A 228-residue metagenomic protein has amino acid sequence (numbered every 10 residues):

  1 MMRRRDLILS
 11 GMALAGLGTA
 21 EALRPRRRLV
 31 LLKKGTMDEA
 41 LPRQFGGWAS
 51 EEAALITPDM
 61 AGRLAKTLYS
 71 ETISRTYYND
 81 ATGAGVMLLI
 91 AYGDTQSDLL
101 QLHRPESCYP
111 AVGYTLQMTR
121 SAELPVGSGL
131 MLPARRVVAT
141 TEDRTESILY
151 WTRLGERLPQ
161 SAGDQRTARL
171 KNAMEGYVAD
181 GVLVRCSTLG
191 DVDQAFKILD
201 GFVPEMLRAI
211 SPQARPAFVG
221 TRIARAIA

Functional and structural regions predicted by a protein language model:
M2-M12: N-terminal export leaders
G18-L29: Membrane-interface motif at the C-terminal end of an N-terminal transmembrane signal
R27-A40: Alpha-helical transmembrane signal-anchor/signal-peptide segments
L41-A54: Amphipathic alpha-helical segments
G46, A84-V86, D180-V182: A generic secondary-structure signal marking the coil-to-beta-strand transition
E52, I56-N172: Short, solvent-exposed recognition patches
A122-A228: A short, solvent-exposed beta-edge/loop patch
